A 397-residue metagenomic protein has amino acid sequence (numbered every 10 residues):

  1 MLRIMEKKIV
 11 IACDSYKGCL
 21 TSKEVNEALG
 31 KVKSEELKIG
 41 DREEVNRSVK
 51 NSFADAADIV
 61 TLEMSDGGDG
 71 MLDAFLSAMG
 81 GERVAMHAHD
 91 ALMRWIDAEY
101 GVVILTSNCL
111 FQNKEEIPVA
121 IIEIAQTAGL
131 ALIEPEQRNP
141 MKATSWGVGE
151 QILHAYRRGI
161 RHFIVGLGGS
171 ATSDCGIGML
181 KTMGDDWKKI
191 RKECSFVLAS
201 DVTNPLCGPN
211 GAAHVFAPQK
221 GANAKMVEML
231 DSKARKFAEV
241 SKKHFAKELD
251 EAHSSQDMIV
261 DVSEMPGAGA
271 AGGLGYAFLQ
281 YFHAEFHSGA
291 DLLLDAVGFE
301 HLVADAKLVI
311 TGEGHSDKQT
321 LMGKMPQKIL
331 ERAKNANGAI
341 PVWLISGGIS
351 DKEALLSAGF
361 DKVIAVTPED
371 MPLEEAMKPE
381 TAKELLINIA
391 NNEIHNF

Functional and structural regions predicted by a protein language model:
L2-F397: N-terminal loops that bind phosphate or other acidic moieties and the adjacent beta-alpha structural core
